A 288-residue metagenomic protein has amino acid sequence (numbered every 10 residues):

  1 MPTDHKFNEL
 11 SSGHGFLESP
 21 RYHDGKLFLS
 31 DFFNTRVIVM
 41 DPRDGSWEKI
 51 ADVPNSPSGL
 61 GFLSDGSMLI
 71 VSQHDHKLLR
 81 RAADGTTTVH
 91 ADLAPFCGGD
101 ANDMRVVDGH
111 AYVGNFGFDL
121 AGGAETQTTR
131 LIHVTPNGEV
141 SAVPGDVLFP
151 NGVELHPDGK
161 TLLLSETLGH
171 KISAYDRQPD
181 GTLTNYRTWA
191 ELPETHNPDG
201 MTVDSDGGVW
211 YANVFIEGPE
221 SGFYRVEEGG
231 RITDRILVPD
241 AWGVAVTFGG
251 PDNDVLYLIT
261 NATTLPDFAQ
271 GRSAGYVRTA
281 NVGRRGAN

Functional and structural regions predicted by a protein language model:
M1-G15, G45, Y186-R187, A280-G283: A short helix->beta-strand "capping" segment at the edge of beta-propeller domains
M1-H5, G25, N34, M40 (+1 more regions): Blade/loop signatures of beta-propeller domains
S11-G25, V53-S72, A94-V113, F118 (+4 more regions): Beta-rich, blade/repeat-based domains predominating in secreted/periplasmic proteins but also intracellular
F32-F33, Q73-H74, F118-T129, T167-H170 (+2 more regions): Short, solvent-exposed loop/turn segments at conserved positions within beta-propeller repeat blades
R36-I38, K77-L79, T129-I132, K171-S173 (+2 more regions): A short loop-to-beta-strand structural motif that recurs across blades of beta-propeller domains
D41-G45, R81-T86, V134-G138, D176-G181 (+2 more regions): Short loop/turn segments that connect beta-strands within beta-propeller blades
E48-D52, T88-D92, S141-G145, L183-E191 (+1 more regions): Beta-propeller fold detector
T247-N288: Blade-level signature of beta-propeller repeat domains, shared across WD40, Kelch, NHL, RCC1 and BNR/Asp-box propellers
